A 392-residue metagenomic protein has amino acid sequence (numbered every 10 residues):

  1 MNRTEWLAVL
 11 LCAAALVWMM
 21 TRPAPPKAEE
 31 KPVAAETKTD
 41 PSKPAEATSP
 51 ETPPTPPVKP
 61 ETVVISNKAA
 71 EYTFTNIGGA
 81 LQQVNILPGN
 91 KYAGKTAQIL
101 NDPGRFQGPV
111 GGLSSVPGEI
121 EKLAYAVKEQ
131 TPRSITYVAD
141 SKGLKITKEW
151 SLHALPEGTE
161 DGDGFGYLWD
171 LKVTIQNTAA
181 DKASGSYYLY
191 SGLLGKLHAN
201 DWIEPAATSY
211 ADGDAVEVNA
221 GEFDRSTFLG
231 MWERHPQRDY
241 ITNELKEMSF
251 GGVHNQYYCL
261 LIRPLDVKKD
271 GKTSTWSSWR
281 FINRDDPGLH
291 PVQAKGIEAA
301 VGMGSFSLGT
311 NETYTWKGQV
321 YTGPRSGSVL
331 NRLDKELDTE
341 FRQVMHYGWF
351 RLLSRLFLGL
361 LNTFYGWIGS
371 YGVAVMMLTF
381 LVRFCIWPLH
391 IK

Functional and structural regions predicted by a protein language model:
M1-K38, F74, V173, Y187 (+3 more regions): Helix-loop-helix
K31-P54: Short extracytoplasmic/periplasmic juxtamembrane "stem" segments immediately C-terminal to an N-terminal membrane anchor
S49, T55-P60, V301: N-terminal post-signal-peptidase region of extra-cytosolic proteins
S66-F341: Soluble non-transmembrane domains of integral membrane proteins
